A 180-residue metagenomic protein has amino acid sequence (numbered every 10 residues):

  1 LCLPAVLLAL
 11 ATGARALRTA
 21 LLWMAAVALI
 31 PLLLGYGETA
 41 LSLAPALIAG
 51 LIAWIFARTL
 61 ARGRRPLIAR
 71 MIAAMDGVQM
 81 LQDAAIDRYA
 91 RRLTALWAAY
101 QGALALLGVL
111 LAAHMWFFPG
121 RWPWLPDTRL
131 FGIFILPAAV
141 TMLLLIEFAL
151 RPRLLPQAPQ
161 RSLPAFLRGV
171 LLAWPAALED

Functional and structural regions predicted by a protein language model:
A5-V6, A28-L29, P45, A49-F56 (+2 more regions): Helical transmembrane-bundle signal
L8-L51, F117-P126: Long, highly hydrophobic alpha-helical transmembrane signal-anchor segments
G13, P31, G35-G37, G50 (+7 more regions): Residue-identity detector for glycine
T39-W97: Membrane-proximal helix-loop-helix units in multi-pass membrane proteins
M80-E179: C-terminal membrane-adjacent module
